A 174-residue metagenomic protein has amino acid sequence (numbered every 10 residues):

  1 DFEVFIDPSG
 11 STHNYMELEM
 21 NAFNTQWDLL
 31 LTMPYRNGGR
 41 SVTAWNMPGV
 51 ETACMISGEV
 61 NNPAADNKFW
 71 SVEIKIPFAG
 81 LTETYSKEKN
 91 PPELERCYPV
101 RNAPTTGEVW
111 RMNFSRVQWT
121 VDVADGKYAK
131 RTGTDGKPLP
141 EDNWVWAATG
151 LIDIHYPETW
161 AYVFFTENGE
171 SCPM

Functional and structural regions predicted by a protein language model:
D1-M174: Structural preference for beta-rich elements and adjacent junctions enriched in aromatics
